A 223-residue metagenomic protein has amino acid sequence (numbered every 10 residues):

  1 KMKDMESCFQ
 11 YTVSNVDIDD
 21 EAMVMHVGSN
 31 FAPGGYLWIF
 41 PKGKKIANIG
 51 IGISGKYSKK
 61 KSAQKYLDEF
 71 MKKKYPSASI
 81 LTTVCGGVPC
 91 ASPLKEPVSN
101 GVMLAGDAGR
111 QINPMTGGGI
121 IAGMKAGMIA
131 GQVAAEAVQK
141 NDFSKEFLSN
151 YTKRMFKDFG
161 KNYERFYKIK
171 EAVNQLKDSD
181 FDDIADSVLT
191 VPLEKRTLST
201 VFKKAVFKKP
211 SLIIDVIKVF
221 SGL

Functional and structural regions predicted by a protein language model:
K1-L81, P89, L94, R110: Predominantly flavin-linked oxidoreductase catalytic cores and closely associated redox partners
K3, P33, Y57-K61, G117 (+6 more regions): Electropositive phosphate-/nucleotide-binding environments in soluble metabolic enzymes
K3-D17, Q64-I80, S92-S99, M124-A130 (+4 more regions): Charged, low-complexity, helix/coiled-coil-prone segments
T12, V16, H26-N30, G34 (+10 more regions): Surface-exposed loop/turn and secondary-structure junction residues enriched for glycine/proline
E21-F31, N48-G55, S79-V84, V88-P93 (+5 more regions): Noncatalytic linker/hinge segments flanking ATPase motor cores
Y57-V133, Q139, K145: FAD/FMN-dependent oxidoreductases across multiple families
A135-L223: C-terminal helical "tail/cap" subdomain of flavin- and related membrane-associated enzymes
